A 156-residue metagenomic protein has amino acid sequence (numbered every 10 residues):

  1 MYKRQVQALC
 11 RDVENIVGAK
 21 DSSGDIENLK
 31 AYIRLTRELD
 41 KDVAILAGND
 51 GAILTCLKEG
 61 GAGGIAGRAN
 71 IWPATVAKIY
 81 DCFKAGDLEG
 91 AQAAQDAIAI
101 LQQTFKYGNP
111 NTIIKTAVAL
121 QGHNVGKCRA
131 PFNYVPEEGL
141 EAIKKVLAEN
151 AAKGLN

Functional and structural regions predicted by a protein language model:
M1-Y2: Short, small-residue-biased leader/transition segments that mark boundaries at the very start of proteins
Q5, N28, G51-A52: Short acidic active-site motifs
A8-D12, L57: Acidic (Asp/Glu)-rich catalytic clusters
C10, L29-L39, Y80-K84: Surface-exposed amphipathic alpha-helices with a cationic face
E14-D25, D42-L46: Catalytic beta/alpha-barrel core
S23-E27, N133-Y134: Short, small-residue-enriched loops and turns at beta-alpha junctions that line or gate enzyme active sites
A31-I33, I45, L88-A91: Acidic-glycine-rich active-site phosphate/pyrophosphate-binding loop
L39, G51-N156: Structured C-terminal cap/extension of enzyme domains
